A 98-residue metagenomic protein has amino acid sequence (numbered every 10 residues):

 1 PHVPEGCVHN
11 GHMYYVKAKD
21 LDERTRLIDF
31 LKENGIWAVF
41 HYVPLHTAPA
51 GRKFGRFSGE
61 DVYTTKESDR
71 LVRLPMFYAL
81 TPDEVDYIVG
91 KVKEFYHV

Functional and structural regions predicted by a protein language model:
P1-V98: PLP-dependent aminotransferase class I/II
